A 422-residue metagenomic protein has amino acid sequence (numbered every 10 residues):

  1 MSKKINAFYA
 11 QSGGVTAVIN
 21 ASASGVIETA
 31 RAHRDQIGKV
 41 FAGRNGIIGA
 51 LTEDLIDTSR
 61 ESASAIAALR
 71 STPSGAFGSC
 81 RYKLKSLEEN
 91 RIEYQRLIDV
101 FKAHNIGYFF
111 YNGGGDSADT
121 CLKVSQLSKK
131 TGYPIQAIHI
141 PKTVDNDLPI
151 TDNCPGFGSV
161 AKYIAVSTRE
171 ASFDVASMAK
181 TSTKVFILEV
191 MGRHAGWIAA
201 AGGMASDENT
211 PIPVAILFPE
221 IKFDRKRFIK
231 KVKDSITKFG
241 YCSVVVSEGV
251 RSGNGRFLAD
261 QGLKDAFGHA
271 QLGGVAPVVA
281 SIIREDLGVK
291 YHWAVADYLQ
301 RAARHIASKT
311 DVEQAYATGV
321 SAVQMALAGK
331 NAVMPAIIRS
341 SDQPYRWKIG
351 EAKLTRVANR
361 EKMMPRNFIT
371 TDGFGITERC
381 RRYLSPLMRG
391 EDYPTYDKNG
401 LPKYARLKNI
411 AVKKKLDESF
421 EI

Functional and structural regions predicted by a protein language model:
S2-L55: N-terminal phosphate-binding or glycine-rich loops at protein starts, especially the Walker A/P-loop of NTPases
K3-A10, L69-K83, K142-D152, T183 (+1 more regions): Gly-rich Lys/Arg/Thr-decorated short loops/hinges at beta-loop-alpha junctions or inter-strand turns that position
S12-G14, G43-I48, R81-Y82, G114-G115 (+5 more regions): Short, ordered loop/turn segments at secondary-structure junctions
T16-V26, A50-L51, E93-Q95, G115-K123 (+5 more regions): Short glycine/serine/threonine-rich phosphate/pyrophosphate-binding segments that cradle anionic phosphate groups
E53-G107, D116-S117, R169: Glycine-rich oxoanion-binding loops at beta->alpha junctions
V100, Y108-G113, C121-T131, I138 (+1 more regions): Accessory alpha-helical/coil subdomains and C-terminal extensions that flank or cap enzyme catalytic cores
F257-I422: C-terminal non-catalytic interaction/assembly regions of soluble proteins
